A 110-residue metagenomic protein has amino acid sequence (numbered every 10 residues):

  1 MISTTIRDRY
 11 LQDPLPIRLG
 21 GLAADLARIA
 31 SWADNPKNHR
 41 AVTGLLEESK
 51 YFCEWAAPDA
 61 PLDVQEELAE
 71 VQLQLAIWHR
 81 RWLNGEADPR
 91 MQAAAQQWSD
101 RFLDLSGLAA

Functional and structural regions predicted by a protein language model:
M1-A110: Surface-exposed peri-terminal alpha-helical interaction modules
